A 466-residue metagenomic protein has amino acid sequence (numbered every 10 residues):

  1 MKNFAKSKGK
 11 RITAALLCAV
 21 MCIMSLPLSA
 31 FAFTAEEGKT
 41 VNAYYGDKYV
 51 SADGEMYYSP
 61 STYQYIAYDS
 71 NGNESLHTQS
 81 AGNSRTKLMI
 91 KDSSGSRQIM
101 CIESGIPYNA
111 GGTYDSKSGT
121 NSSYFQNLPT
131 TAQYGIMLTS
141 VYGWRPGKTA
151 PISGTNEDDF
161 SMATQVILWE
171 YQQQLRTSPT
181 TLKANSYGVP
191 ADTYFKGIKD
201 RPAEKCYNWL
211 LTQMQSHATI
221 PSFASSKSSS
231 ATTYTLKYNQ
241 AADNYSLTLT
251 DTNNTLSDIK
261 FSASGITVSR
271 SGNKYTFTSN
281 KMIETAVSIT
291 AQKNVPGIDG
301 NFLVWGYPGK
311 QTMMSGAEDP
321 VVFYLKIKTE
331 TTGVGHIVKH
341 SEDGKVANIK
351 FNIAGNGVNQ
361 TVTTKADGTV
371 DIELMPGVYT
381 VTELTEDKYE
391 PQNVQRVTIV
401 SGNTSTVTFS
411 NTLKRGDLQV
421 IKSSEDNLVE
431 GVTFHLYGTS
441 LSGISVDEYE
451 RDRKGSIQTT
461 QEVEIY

Functional and structural regions predicted by a protein language model:
M1-F4: N-terminal Lys/Arg-rich, disordered targeting/topogenic segments
S7-V20: Sec-dependent N-terminal signal peptides
C22-F31: C-terminal segment of classical bacterial N-terminal signal peptides
P27, S94-R97, G357: Glycine-centered tight beta-turn/hairpin loop motif at sheet-sheet or coil-to-beta transitions
F31, T252-A291, Y307, T331-Y466: Solvent-exposed loop/turn and edge beta-strand elements of beta-rich ligand-binding domains
F33-S216: Short, surface-exposed polybasic-aromatic patches that bind anionic ligands, especially phosphate groups
A35-Y45, V50-A52, Y58-P60, F223-S229 (+5 more regions): Generic structural motif
R176-T331: Acidic/charged, solvent-exposed loop-and-adjacent secondary-structure segments enriched in E/D, K/R, S/T, and G/P
